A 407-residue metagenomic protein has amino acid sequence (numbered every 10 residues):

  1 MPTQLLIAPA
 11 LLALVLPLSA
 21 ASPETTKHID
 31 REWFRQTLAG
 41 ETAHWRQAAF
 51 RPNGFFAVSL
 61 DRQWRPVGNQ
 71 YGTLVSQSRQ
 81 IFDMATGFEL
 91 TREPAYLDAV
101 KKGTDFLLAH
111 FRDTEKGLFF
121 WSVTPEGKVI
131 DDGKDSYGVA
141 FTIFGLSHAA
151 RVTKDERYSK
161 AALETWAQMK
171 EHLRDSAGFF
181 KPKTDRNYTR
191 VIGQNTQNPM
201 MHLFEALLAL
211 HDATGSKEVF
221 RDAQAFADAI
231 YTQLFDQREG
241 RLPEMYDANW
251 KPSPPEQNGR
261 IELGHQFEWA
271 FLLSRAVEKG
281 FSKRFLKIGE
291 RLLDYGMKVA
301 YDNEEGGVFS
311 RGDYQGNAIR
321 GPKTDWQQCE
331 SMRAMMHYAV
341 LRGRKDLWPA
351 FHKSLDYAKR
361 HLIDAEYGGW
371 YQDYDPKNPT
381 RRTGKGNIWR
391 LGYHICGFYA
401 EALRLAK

Functional and structural regions predicted by a protein language model:
M1-L5: Positively charged n-region of N-terminal signal peptides that target proteins for export
I7-P17: Bacterial N-terminal signal peptides
A21-K407: Glycan-recognition and catalytic cores of secretory/periplasmic carbohydrate-active enzymes
